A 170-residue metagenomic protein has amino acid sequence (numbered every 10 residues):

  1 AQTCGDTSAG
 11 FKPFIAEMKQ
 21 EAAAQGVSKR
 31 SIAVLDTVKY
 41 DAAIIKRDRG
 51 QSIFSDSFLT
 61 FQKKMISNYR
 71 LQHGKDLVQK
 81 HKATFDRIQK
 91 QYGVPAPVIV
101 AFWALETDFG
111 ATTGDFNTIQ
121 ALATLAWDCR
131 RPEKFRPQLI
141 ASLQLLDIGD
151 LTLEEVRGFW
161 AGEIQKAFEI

Functional and structural regions predicted by a protein language model:
T7-A33: Mature N-terminal segment immediately following signal peptide/propeptide cleavage in secreted/periplasmic
V27-I170: Catalytic glycan-binding domains that act on GlcNAc-containing polysaccharides
